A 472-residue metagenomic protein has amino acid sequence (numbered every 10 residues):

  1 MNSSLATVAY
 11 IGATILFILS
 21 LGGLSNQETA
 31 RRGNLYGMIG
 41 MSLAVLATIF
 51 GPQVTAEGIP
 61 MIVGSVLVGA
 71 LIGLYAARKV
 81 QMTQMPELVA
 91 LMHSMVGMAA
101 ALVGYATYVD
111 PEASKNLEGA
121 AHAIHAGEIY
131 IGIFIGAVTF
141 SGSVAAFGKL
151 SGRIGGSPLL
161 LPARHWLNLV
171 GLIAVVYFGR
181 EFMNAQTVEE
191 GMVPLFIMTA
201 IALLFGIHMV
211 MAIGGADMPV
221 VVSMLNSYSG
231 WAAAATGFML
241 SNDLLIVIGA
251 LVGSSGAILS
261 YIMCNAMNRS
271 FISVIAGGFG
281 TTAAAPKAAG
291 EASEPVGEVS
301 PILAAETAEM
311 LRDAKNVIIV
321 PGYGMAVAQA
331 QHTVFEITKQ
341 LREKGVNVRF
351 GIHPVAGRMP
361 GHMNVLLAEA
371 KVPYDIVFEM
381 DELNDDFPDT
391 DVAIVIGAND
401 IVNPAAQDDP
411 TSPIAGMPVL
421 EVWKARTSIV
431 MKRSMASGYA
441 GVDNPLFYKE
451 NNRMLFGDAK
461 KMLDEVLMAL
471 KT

Functional and structural regions predicted by a protein language model:
M1-T14, G51-L71, H125-F140, V188-I201: Structural signature of hydrophobic alpha-helical transmembrane segments
T14-F17, I39-T48, M61-G69, G73 (+10 more regions): Alpha-helical transmembrane segments in multi-pass membrane proteins
L16-T29, A70-V89, S143-P158, F205-M218 (+1 more regions): C-terminal ends of transmembrane helices
R31-G40, I62-G64, Q84-V96, P158-L169 (+1 more regions): Cytoplasmic-side transmembrane-helix entry/capping segments in multi-pass membrane proteins
T48-V63, Y75-Q84, A101-E118, F182-T187: Transmembrane alpha-helix boundary signature
A106-G119, F182-E189, V220, S227-V247: Transmembrane helix-loop junctions at the membrane interface of multipass transporters and ion channels
L251-A314: Membrane-interfacial segments at transmembrane helix termini in multi-pass membrane proteins
S293-T472: Structured cytosolic domains appended to multi-pass membrane proteins
